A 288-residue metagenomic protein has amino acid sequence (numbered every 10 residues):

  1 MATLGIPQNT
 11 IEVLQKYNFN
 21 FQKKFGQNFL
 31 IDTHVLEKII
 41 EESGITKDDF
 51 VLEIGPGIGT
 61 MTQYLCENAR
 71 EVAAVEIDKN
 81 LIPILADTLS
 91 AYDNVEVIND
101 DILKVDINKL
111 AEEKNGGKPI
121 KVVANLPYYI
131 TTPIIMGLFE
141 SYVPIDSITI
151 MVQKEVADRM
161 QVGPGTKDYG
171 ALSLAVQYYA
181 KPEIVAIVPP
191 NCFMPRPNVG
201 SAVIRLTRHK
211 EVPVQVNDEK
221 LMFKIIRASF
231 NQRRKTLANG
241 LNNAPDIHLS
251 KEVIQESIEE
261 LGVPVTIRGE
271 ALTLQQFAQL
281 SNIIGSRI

Functional and structural regions predicted by a protein language model:
M1-A228, E259, E270, Q279 (+1 more regions): Catalytic cores of RNA-modifying enzymes
R208, R227-I288: C-terminal lobe and adjacent flexible extensions of AdoMet/dcAdoMet transferase-like proteins
